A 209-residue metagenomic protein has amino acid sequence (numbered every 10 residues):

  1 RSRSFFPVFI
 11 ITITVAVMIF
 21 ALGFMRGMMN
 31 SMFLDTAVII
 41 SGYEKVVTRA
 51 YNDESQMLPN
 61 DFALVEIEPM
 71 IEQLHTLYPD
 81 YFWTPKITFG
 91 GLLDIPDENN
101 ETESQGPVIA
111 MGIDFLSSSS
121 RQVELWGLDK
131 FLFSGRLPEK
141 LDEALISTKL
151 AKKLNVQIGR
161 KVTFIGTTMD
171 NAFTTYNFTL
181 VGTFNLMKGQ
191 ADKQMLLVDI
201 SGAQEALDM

Functional and structural regions predicted by a protein language model:
R1-I19: N-terminal Sec/SRP start-transfer signal
S2, S41, I200: ATP/adenylate-binding site constellation spanning eukaryotic-like Ser/Thr protein kinases, ABC-transporter
F6, S41, Y78-D80: Short secondary-structure junction motifs
V8, M32, L207: Short, flexible helix/strand-to-coil boundary loops that buttress conserved ligand/catalytic motifs in alpha/beta
I11, G42, V47-Y51: Short, conserved active-site loops that position catalytic residues or coordinate cofactors/metal ions across diverse
A16-E44: Alpha-helical transmembrane segments
R49, D53, P59-M209: A structural signal for hydrophobic secondary-structure junctions, strongest on transmembrane helix-loop-helix units
